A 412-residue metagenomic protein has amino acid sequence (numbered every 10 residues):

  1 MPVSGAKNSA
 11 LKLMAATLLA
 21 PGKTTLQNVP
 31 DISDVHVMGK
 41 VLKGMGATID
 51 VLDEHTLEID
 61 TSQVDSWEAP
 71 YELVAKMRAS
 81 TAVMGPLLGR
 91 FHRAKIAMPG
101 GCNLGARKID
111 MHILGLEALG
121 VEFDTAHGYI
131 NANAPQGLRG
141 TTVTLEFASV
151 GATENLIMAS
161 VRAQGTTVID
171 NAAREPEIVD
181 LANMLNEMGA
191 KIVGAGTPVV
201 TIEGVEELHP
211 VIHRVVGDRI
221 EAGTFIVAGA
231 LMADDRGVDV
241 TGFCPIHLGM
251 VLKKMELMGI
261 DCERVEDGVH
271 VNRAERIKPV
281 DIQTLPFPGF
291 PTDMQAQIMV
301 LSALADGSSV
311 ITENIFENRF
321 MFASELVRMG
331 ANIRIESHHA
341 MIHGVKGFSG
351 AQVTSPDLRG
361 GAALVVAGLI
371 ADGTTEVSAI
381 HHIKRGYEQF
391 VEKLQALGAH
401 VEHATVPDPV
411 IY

Functional and structural regions predicted by a protein language model:
M1-Y412: Short, structured segments at the rim of ligand-binding sites
